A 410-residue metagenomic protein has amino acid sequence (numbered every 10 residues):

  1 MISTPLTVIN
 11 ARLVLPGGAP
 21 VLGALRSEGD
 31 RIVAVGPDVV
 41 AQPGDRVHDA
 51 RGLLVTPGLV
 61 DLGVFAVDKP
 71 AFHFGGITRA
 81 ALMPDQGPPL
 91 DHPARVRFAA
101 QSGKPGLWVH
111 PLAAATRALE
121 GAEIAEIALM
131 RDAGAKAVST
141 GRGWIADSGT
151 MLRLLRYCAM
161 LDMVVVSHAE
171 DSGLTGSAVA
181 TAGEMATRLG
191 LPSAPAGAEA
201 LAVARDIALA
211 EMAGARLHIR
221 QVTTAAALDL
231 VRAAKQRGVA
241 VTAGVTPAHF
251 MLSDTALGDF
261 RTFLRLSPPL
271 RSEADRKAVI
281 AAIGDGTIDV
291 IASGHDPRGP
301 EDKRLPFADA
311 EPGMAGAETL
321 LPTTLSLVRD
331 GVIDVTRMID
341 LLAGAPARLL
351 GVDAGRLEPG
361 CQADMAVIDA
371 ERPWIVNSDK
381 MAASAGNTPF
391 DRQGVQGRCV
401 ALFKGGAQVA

Functional and structural regions predicted by a protein language model:
M1-A41: N-terminal metal-binding scaffold of metallo-dependent hydrolase/deaminase domains
I2-V8, G17, V40-M83: Replace "His-x-His-based motif
A11, D309, Q362-A410: C-terminal cap of metal-dependent C-N hydrolases
A11, L25, D30, G52 (+14 more regions): Divalent metal-coordination and catalytic microenvironments
P37, P84-G87, A114-T116, G143 (+4 more regions): Short, ordered loop/turn segments at secondary-structure junctions
L54, L62-H110, A115-K136, L152 (+2 more regions): Alpha-helical scaffold segments that flank or form the walls of functional sites
A122-I291: Histidine/acidic residue-rich metal-binding segments in metalloenzymes
R188-R216, G284, D289-I291, D296-E371: His/Asp/Glu-enriched, well-ordered alpha-helical/loop segment that forms or immediately abuts the divalent-metal
